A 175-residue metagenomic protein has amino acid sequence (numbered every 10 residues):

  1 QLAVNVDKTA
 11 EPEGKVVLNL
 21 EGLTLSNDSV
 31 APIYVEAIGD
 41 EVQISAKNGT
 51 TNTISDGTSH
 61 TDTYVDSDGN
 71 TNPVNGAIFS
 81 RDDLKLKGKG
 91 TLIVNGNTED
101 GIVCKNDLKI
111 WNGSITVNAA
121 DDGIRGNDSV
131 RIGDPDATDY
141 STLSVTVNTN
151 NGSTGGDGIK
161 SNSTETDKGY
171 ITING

Functional and structural regions predicted by a protein language model:
Q1-G175: A composition-driven surface/loop motif
